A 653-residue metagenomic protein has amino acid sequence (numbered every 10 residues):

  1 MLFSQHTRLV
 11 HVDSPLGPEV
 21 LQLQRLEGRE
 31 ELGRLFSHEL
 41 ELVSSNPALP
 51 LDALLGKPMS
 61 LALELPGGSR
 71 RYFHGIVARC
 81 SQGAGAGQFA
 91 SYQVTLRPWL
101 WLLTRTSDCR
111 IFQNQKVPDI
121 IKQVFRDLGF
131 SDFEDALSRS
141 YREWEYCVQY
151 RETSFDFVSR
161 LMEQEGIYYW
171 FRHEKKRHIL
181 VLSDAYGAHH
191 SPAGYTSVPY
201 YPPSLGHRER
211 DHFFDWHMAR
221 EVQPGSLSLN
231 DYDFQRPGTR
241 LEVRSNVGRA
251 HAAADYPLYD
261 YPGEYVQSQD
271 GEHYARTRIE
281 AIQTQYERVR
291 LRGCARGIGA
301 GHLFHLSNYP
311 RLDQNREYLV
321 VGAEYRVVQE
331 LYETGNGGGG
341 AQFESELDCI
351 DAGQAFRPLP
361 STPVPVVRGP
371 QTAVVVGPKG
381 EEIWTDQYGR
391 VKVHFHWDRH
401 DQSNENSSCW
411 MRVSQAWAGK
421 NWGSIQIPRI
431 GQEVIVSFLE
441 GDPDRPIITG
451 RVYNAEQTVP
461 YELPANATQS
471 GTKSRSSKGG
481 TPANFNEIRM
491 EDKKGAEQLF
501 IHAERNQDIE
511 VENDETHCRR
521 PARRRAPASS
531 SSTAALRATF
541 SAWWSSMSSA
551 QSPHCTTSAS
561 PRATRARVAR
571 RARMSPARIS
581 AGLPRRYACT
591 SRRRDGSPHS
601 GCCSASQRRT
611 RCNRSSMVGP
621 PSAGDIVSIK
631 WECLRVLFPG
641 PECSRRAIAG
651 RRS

Functional and structural regions predicted by a protein language model:
M1-R110, Q164, Y286: Assembly/oligomerization scaffold segments
E39-L49, Q283-C294, P360, W417-G423: Short alpha-helix capping/helix-loop boundary micro-motifs
A53-L54, I298, P428: Short, well-ordered loop/turn sites that connect or cap secondary structure elements
G67-H74, L312-V321, E330, G441-R451: Short, Lys/Arg- and Gly-enriched loop/turn segments at beta-strand edges
S81-L96, L180, R326-L347, I383-Y388 (+2 more regions): Short, solvent-exposed secondary-structure boundary/capping segments
A86, K116-D119, Q123-D132, R139 (+1 more regions): Extended, domain-scale alpha-helical bundle/helix-rich regions
R97-W99, N114-D135, Y259-H273, P378-N406: Glycine-rich, acidic and aromatic/proline-enriched surface loops and short helix-turn segments that act as binding
F171, V181-S183, H190, V367-P584 (+2 more regions): Structural signature for extended repeat/solenoid scaffolds and their inter-repeat hinge/linker regions, spanning
